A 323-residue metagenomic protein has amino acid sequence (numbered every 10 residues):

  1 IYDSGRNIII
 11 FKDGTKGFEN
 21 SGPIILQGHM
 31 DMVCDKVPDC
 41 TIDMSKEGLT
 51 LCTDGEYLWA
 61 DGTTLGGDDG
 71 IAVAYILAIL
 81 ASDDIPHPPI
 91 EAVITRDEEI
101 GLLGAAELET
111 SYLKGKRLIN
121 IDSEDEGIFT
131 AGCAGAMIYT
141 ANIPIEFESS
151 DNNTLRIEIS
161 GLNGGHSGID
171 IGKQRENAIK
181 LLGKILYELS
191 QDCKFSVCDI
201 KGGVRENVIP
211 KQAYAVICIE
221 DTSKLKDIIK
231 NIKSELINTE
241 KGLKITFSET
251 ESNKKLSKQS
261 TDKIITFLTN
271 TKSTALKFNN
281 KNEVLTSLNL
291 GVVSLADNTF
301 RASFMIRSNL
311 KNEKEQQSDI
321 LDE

Functional and structural regions predicted by a protein language model:
I1-G22: A non-catalytic alpha/beta surface segment that caps or lines the substrate-entry region of metallo-dependent hydrolase
I8, E56-L58, N298-A302: Hydrophobic residues embedded in beta-strands of well-ordered beta-sheets
I9, I25, E91, T140-N142 (+4 more regions): Beta-strand secondary-structure signal
F18-I100, A105-K116, D151-T154, T261 (+2 more regions): Active-site metal-coordination/substrate-binding segment of hydrolases, especially metallo-dependent peptidases
T63-G67, I169-K173, V204: Alpha-helix capping and helix-loop boundary segments enriched in small/acidic/polar residues
H87-A178, L186, S190: Fold-level recognition of mixed alpha/beta catalytic cores in primary-metabolism enzymes, strongest
I179-E323: Metal-dependent amide/peptide-bond hydrolase catalytic core, centered on the "pita-bread" metallohydrolase fold
